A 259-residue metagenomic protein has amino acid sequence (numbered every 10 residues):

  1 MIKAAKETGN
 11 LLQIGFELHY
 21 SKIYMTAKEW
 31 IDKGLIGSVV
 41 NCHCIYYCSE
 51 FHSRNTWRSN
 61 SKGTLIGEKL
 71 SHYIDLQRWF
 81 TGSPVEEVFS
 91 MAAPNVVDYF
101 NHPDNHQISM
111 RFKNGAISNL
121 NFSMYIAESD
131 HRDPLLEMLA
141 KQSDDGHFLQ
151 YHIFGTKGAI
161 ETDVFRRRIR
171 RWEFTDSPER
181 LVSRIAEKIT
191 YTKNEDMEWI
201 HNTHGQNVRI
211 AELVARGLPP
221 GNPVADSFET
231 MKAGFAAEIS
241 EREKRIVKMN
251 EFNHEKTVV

Functional and structural regions predicted by a protein language model:
I2, E7, L11, T162 (+3 more regions): C-terminal helix-rich "cap/oligomerization" subdomain common to oxidoreductases
T8-I14, L18-M110, R132, K244: Predominantly a Rossmann-like dinucleotide-binding segment in NAD(P)-dependent oxidoreductases
S21, M25, S71-R78, H201-V208 (+1 more regions): A structural signal for well-ordered alpha-helical segments within the folded catalytic domains of diverse enzymes
S59, I108, M138-K141, L181-S183 (+1 more regions): Juxtamembrane/interface motifs at transmembrane-helix termini
G63-I66, N95, T192-E198, R216-P220 (+1 more regions): Active-site rim elements
I74, H102-H106, H147, S227 (+1 more regions): Conserved glycosyltransferase catalytic-site signature
D98-H102, K113-H204, P223, E251: NAD(P)-dinucleotide binding in Rossmann-like oxidoreductases
H106-I108, L149-Y151, P220, E238: Residue-level detector of beta-strand structural context in well-folded domains
